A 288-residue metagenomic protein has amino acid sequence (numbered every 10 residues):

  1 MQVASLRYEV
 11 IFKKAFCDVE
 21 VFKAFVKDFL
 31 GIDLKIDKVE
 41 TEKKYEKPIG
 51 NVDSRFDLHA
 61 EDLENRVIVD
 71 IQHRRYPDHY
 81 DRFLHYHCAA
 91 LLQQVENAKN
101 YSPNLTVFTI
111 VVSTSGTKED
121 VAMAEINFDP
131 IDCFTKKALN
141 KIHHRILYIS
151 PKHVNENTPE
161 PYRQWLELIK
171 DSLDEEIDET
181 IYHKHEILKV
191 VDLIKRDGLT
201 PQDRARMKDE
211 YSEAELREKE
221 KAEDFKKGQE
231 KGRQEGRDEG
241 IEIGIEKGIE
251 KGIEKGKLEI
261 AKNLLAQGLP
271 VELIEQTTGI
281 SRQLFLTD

Functional and structural regions predicted by a protein language model:
M1-R204: Conserved single-residue anchors adjacent to enzymatic active/cofactor-binding motifs
Q2-L6, L63-Q72, L166-D288: Short, charged alpha-helical interaction segments and adjacent helix-coil junctions
